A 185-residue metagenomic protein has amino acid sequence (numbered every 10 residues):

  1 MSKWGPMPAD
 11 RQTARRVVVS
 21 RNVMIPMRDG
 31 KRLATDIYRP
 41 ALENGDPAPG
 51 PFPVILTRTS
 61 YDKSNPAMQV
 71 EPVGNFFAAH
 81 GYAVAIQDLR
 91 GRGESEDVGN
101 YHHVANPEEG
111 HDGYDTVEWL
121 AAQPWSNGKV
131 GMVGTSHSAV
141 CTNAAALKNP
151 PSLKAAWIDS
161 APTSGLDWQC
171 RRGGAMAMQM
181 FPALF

Functional and structural regions predicted by a protein language model:
P6-G50: N-terminal cap/lid segment of alpha/beta-hydrolase-fold proteins
V19-N22, N127, V140: Short coil/loop residues immediately preceding or within conserved phosphate-binding loops of NTP-utilizing enzyme
G30, G81, G91, G134 (+1 more regions): Conserved G/P- and acidic residue-centered "switch" motifs that form tight phosphate/ATP-binding loops in soluble
R32, P51-V54, H80-A83, S126-K129 (+1 more regions): Loop/turn elements at helix/coil->beta-strand transitions in domains of secreted/extracellular proteins
T35-Y38, R58, Q87, V133-T135 (+1 more regions): Generic beta-strand/beta-sheet core signal
Y38, Y114-W125, A144, P182-L184: Tryptophan-centric aromatic hotspots in well-structured domains and transmembrane helices
L42-A121, C170: Cap/lid segment of the alpha/beta-hydrolase catalytic domain
E108, V133, H137-F185: A catalytic-pocket lid/entrance helix-loop region that shapes and gates access to the active site across common
